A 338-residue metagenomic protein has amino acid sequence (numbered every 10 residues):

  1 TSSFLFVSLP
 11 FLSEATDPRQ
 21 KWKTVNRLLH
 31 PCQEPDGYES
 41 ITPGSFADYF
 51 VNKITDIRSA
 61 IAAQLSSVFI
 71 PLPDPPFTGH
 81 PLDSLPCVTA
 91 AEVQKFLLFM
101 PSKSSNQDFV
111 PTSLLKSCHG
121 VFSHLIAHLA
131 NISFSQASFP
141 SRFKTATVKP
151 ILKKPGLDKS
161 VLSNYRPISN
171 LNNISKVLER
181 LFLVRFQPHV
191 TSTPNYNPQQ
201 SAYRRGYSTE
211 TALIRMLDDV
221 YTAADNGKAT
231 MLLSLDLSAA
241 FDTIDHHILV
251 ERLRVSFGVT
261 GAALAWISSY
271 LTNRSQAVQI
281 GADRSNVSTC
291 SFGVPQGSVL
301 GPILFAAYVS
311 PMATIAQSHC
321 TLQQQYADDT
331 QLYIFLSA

Functional and structural regions predicted by a protein language model:
S2-L12: Short, compositionally biased segments
P10-A15, Q20, C32, A90-E92 (+4 more regions): Hydrophobic alpha-helical segments with strong N-terminal bias
A15-S163, S169, K176-V177: Surface-exposed loop/turn segments and immediately adjacent short secondary-structure elements within folded domains
L98, V110-A338: Nucleotidyl polymerases of mobile genetic elements and RNA viruses
